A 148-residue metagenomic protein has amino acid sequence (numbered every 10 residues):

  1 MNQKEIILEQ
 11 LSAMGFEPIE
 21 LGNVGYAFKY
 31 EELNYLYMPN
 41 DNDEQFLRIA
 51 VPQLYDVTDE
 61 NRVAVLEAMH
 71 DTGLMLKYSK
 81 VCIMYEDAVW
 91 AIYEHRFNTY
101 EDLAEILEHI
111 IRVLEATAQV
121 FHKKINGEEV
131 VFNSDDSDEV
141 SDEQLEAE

Functional and structural regions predicted by a protein language model:
M1-A13, V57, N61-V63, E128 (+1 more regions): Short, basic/low-complexity N-terminal boundary segments at the transition from targeting/disordered tails
M1-Y37, M84: Charge-rich, low-complexity N-terminal segments
G25-Y26, E44-L47, V89: Hydrophobic residues embedded in beta-strands of well-ordered beta-sheets
E31-N61: Long, continuous compositionally biased terminal/linker segments
P52-I92: Short, internal acidic amphipathic alpha-helical interface segments that mediate docking to partner proteins
E67-L76, T99-E129: Ampiphathic alpha-helical segments that act as solvent-exposed interaction surfaces
I92-N98: A short small-residue
I125-E148: Short, highly charged C-terminal tails/helix-capping segments
